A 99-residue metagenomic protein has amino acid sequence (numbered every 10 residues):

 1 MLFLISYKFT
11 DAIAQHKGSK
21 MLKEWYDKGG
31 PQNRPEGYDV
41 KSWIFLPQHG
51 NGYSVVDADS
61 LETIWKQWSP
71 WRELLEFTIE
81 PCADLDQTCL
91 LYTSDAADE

Functional and structural regions predicted by a protein language model:
L2-K8: Active-site-flanking beta-strand signature of metal-NTP-handling nucleotidyl enzymes and homologous cyclase-like
K8, V55-D57: Short hydrophobic/aromatic beta-strand micro-patches that form the beta-sheet surface supporting nucleotide- or nucleic
I13-H16: Short N-terminal binding/cap micro-motifs at the start of the first secondary-structure element
G18-K20: Long, contiguous binding/interaction regions
L22-D27: Well-ordered, non-membrane alpha-helical segments in soluble/globular domains
K28-E36, D57-L91: An amphipathic, aromatic/His-enriched active-site/gating alpha helix that lines ligand/cofactor pockets
K28-Y53: Short, glycine- and small/hydrophobic-rich beta-strand elements in well-ordered beta-sheets
Y92-A97: Conserved small/polar residues in nucleotide/adenosyl-binding loops
